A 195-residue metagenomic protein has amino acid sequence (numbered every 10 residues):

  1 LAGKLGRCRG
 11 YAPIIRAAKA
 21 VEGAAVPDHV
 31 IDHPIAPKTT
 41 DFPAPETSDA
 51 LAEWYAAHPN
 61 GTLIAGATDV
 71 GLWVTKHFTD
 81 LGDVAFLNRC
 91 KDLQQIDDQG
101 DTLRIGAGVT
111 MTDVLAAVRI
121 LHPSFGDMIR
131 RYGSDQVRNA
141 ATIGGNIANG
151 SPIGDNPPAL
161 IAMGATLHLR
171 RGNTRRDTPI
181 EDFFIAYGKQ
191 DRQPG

Functional and structural regions predicted by a protein language model:
L1-G195: C-terminal structural segment of proteins
